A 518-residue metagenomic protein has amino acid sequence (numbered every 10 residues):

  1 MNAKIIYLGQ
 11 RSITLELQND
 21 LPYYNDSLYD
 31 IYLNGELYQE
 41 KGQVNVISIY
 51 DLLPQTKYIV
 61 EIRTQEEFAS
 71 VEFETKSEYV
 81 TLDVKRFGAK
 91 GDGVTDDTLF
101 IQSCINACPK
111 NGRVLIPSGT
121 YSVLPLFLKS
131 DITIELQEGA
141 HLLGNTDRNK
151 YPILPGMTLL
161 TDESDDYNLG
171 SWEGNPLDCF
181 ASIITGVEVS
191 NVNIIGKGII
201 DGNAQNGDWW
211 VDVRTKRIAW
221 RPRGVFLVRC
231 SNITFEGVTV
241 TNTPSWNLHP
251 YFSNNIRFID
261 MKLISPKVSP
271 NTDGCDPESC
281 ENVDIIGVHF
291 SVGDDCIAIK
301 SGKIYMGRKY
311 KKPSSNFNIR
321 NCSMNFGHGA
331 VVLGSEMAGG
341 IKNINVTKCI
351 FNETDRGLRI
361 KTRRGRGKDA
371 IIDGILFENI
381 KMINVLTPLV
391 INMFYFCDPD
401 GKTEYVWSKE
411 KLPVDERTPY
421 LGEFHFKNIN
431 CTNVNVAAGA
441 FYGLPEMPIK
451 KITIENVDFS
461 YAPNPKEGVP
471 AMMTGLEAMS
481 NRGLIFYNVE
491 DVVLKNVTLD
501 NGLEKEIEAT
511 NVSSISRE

Functional and structural regions predicted by a protein language model:
M1-E518: Extracellular/periplasmic carbohydrate-active domains that bind, remodel, or depolymerize complex polysaccharides
